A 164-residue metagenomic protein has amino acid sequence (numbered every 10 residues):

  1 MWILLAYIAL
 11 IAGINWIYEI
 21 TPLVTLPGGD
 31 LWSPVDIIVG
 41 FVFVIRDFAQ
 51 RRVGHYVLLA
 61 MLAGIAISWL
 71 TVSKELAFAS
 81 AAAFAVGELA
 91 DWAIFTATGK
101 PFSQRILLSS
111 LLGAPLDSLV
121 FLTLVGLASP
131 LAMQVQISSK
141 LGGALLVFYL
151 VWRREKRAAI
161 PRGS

Functional and structural regions predicted by a protein language model:
M1-A49: Hydrophobic transmembrane alpha-helices
W2-L4, V53-A63, P101-S110: Cytoplasmic-side transmembrane-helix entry/capping segments in multi-pass membrane proteins
G13, A66-I67, I94: Hydrophobic residues within the alpha-helical transmembrane core of Major Facilitator Superfamily
E19-P27, L70-L76, V125-L131: Helix-coil boundary and interhelical linker segments in multi-pass alpha-helical membrane proteins
V24, I45, H55, A63 (+3 more regions): Hydrophobic alpha-helical membrane-insertion segments
Y56-E88: Helix-adjacent hinge/juxtasegments
A77-G163: Membrane-embedded alpha-helical hairpins and interfacial helices in multi-pass inner-membrane proteins
